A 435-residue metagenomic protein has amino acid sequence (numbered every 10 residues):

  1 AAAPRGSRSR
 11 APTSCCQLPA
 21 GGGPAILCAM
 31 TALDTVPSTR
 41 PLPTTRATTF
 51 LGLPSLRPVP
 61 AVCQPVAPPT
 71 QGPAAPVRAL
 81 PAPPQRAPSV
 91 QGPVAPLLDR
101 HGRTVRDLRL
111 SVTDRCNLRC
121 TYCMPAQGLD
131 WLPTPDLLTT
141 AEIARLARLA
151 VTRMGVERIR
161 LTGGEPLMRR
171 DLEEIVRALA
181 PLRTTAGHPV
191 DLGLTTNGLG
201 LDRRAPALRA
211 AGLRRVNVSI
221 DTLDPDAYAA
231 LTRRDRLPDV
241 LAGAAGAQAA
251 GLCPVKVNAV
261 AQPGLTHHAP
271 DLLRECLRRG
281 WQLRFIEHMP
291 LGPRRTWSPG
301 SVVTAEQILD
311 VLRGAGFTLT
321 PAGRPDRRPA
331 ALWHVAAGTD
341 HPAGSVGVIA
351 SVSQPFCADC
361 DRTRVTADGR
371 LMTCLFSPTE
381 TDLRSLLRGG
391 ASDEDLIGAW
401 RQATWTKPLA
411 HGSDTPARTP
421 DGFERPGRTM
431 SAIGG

Functional and structural regions predicted by a protein language model:
A1-A25, P73: Compositionally biased, low-complexity flexible segments
C16, I26-R109, R115-R119, L312-P321 (+1 more regions): Flexible, acidic/Gly-rich N-terminal and inter-domain linker regions that tether and position cofactor-handling modules
D34, L51, D226-A229, R234-A245 (+3 more regions): Radical SAM enzyme [4Fe-4S]-AdoMet core and its adjacent flexible, acidic and glycine-rich loops/tails across
P76-V77, P81-T162, L167-D191: Conserved alpha-helical substructure of the radical SAM core
V105, E173-E174, L179, L252 (+6 more regions): Hydrophobic/basic alpha-helical segments enriched in Actinobacteria
L137-R160, R169-I286: Radical SAM/AdoMet-radical enzyme domain recognition
P355-R362, T366-G435: Flexible mid-to-C-terminal extensions adjoining Fe-S/redox cofactors in radical SAM and related proteins
